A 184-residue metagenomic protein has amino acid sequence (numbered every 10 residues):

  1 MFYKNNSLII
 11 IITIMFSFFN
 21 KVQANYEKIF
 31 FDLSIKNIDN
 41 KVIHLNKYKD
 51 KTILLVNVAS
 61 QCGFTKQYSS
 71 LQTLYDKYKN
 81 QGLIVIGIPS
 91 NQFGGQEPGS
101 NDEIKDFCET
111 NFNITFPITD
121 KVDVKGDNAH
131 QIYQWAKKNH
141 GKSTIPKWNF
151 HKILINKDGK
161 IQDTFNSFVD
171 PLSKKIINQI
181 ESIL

Functional and structural regions predicted by a protein language model:
M1-I9: Bacterial N-terminal signal peptides that target proteins for export
I9-S17: Bacterial N-terminal signal peptides
Q23-N46: N-terminal "domain-start" segment that seeds a small globular fold
N37, D50, N57-Q61: Amphipathic alpha-helical repeat scaffolds
F64-A129: Structural microenvironment flanking redox-active thiols in thiol-disulfide oxidoreductases
Q134, K138-L184: Thiol-/selenol-based redox modules, centered on thioredoxin-like and closely related oxidoreductase domains
